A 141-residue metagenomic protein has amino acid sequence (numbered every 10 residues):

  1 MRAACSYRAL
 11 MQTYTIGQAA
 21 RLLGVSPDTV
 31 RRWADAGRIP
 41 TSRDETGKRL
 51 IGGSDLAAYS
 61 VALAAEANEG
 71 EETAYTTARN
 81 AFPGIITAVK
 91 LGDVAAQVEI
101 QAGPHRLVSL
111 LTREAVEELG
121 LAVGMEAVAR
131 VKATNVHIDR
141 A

Functional and structural regions predicted by a protein language model:
Y7-V25: Polyanion-binding surface elements
L23-K48: Major-groove DNA-recognition helix of helix-turn-helix-type DNA-binding domains
P40-A62: Short helix-start
Y59-A78: Short boundary/loop segments of OB/S1/cold-shock single-stranded nucleic-acid-binding domains
G84-I86: Conserved hydrophobic positions within beta-strands
V89-A95: Short, conserved beta-turn/loop elements at beta-strand boundaries and strand-helix junctions
A95-V98, K132-A141: Short, Lys/Arg- and Gly-enriched loop/turn segments at beta-strand edges
R106-L119: Beta-strand/loop nucleic-acid-binding surfaces
